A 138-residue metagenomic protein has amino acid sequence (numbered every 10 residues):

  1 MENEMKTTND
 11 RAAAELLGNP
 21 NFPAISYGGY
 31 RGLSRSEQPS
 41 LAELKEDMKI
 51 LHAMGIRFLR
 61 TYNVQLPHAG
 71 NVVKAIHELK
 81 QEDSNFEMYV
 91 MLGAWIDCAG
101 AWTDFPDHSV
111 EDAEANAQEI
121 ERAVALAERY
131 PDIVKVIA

Functional and structural regions predicted by a protein language model:
M1-D47: Boundary/entry segment of secreted carbohydrate-active catalytic domains
N9, V64, N71-A138: Substrate-binding cleft of extracellular glycoside hydrolase catalytic domains
I25, L59, I137: Conserved, mostly hydrophobic/aromatic
G28-R35, H52, H108-A113: Acidic/glycine-enriched edge-of-secondary-structure segments
E43-P67: Catalytic domains of carbohydrate-active enzymes, especially glycoside hydrolases
